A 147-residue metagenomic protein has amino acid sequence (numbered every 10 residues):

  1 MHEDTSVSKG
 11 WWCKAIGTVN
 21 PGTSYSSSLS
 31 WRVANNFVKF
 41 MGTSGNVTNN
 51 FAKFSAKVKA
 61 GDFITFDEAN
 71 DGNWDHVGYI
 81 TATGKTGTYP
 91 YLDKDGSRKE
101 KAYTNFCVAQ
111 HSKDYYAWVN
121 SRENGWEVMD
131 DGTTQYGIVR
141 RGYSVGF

Functional and structural regions predicted by a protein language model:
M1-H2: Active-site nucleophile-adjacent alpha helix/oxyanion-hole segment immediately C-terminal to the catalytic cysteine
S8-D114: ...with weaker cross-activation on analogous glycine-rich loops/strands in unrelated enzymes
K94-F147: Low-complexity, Gly/Ser/Thr/Pro-rich intrinsically disordered linker/tail segments
